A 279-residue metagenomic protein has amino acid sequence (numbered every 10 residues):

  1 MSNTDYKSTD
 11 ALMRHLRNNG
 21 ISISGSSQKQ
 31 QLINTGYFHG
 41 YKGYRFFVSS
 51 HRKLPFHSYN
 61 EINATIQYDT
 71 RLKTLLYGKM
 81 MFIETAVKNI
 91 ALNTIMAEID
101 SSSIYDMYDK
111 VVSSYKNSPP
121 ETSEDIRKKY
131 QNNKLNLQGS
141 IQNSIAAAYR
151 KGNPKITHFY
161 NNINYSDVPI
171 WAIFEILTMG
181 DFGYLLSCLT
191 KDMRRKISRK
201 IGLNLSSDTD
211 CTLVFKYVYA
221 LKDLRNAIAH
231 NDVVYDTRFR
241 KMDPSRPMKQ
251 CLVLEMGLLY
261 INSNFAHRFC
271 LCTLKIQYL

Functional and structural regions predicted by a protein language model:
M1-L279: Long, contiguous internal "core" modules enriched in hydrophobic/ aromatic residues
